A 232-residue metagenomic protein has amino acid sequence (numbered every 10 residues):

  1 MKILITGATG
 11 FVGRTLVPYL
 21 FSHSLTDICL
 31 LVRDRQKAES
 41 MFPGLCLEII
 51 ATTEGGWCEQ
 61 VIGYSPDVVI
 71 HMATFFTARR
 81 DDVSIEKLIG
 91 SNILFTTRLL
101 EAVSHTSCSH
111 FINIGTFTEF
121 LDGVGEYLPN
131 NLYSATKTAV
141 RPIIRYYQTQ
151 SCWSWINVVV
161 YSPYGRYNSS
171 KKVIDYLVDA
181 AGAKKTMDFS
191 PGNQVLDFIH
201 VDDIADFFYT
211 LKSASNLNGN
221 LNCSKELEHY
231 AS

Functional and structural regions predicted by a protein language model:
I3-H23: N-terminal Rossmann NAD(P)H-binding glycine-rich loop of SDR-like oxidoreductase domains
T6, L31, V69-A73, F111-F117 (+1 more regions): SDR active-site strand-loop-helix element
A51-S91: NAD(P)H-binding glycine-rich loop region in Rossmannoid oxidoreductase-like domains and their noncatalytic homologs
F75-T77, G115-V124, Y161-Y164: Active-site segment of SDR-like NAD(P)-dependent oxidoreductases
L94-L132: Conserved Rossmann-fold NAD(P)-dependent oxidoreductase catalytic core, especially the SDR/UDP-sugar
L132, R145-L196, V201-A205, Y209-T210: NAD(P)-dependent short-chain dehydrogenase/reductase
L132-A139: Active-site helix of classical SDR
L177, A214-S232: Mid/C-terminal beta-alpha module of Rossmann-like enzyme folds, strongest in SDR-family dehydrogenases/epimerases
